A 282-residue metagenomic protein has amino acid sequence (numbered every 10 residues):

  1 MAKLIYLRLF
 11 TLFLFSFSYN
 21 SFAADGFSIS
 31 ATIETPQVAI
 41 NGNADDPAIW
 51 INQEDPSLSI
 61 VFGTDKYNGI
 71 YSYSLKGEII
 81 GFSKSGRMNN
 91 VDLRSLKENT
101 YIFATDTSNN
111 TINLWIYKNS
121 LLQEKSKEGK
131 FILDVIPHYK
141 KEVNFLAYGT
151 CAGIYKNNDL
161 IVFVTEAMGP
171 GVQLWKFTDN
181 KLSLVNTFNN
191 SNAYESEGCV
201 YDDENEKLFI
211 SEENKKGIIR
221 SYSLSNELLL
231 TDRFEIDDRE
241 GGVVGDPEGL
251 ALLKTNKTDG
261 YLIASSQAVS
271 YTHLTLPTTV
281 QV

Functional and structural regions predicted by a protein language model:
A31-V38, E78-S83, V135-K141, S183-N189 (+1 more regions): A short beta-strand motif characteristic of beta-propeller blades
I33-N68: Beta-strand-rich domains and repeat architectures in extracellular enzymes and scaffolds, especially beta-propellers
I40-Q53, S85-K97, V143-Y155, N190-N205 (+1 more regions): Beta-rich, blade/repeat-based domains predominating in secreted/periplasmic proteins but also intracellular
L58-S59, N99-T100, D159-L160, E206 (+1 more regions): Short coil/turn segments that connect the beta-strands within blades of beta-propeller domains
K76-T107: Blade-loop segments of beta-propeller domains
I116-K127, K176-L182, S223-L229: Short loop/turn segments immediately following beta-strands, especially the blade-tip and inter-blade linker loops
I116-K156: Asp-box/WD-like beta-propeller blade repeats and closely related beta-sheet repeat scaffolds
T272-T278: Conserved small/polar residues in nucleotide/adenosyl-binding loops
